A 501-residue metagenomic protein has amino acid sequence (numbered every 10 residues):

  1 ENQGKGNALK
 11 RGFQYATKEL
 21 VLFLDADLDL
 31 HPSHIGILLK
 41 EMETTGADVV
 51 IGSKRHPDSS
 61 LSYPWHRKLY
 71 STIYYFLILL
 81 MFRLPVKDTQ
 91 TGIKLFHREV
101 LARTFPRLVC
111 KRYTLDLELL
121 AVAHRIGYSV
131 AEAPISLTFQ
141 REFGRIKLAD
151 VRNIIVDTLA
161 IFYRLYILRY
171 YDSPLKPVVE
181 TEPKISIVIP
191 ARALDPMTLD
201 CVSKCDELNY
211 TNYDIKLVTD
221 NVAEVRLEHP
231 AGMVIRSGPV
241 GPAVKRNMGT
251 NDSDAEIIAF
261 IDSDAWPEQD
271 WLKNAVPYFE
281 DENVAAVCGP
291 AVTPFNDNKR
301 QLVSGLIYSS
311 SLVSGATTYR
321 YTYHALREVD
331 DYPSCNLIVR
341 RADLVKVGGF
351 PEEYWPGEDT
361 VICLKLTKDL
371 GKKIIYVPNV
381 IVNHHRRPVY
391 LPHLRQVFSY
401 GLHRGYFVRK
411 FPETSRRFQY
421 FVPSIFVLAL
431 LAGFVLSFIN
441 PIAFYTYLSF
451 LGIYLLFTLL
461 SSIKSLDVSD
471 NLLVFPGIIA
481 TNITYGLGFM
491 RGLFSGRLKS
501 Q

Functional and structural regions predicted by a protein language model:
E1-Y15, L20-F23, P32-Y113, F139-I155 (+4 more regions): Acceptor/aglycone-binding surface of glycosyltransferases and processive sugar-polymer synthases
N7-L20, A243-I257: Active-site nucleotide-sugar/metal-binding loop of Leloir-type enzymes
E19-D27, A255-W266: Short beta-strand-to-loop acidic/aromatic patch adjacent to the donor-nucleotide binding site
P85, K111, L120-T138, E352-Y354 (+1 more regions): Catalytic donor-sugar/metal-binding loop of nucleotide-sugar-dependent glycosyltransferases
E118, E182-S186, C201, D214 (+1 more regions): Cell-envelope/extracellular polymer assembly enzymes that use nucleotide-activated donors
I167-K204: N-proximal low-complexity "stem/linker" segments adjacent to membrane-targeting elements
Y170-P177, V380-T481, Y485-R497, Q501: Active-site-adjacent helix/loop segment of glycosyltransferases that harbors family-specific signature motifs
S203-N212: Short, acidic, metal-binding catalytic loop of nucleotide-sugar glycosyltransferases
